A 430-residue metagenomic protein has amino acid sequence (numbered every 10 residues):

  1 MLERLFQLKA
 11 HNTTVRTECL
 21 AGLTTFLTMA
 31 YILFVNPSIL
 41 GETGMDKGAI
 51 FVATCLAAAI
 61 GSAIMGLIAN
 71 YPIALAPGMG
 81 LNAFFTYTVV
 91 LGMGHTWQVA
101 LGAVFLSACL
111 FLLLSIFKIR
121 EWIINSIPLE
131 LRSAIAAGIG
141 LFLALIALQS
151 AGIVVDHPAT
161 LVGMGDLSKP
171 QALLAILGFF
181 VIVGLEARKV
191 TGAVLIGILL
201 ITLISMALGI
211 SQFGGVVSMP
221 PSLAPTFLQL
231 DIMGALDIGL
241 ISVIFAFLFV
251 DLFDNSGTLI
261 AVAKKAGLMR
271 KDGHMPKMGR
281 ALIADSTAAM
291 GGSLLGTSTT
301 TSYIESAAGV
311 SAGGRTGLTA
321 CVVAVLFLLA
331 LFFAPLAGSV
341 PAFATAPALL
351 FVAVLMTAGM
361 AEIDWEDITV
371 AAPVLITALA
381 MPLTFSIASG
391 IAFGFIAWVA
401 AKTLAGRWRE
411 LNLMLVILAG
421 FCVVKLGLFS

Functional and structural regions predicted by a protein language model:
M1-A49, V162-M164, L195-G279, G420-V424: Helix-loop-helix hairpins and the membrane-proximal interhelical loops of multi-pass alpha-helical transport proteins
L2-N36, A57, G78-A136, K264-M360: Helix-loop-helix junctions within the multi-pass membrane cores of secondary transporters/permeases
C19, I39, I123, G192 (+3 more regions): Residue-level signature of catalytic and energy-coupling elements of molecular machines, predominantly ATP/GTP-dependent
L23-A30, I60-A63, L67, L148 (+3 more regions): Hydrophobic/aromatic residues within the transmembrane alpha-helices of Major Facilitator Superfamily
S38-I50, T88-V99, I238-I241, P341 (+1 more regions): Helix-coil boundary and interhelical linker segments in multi-pass alpha-helical membrane proteins
G44-A63: Loop-to-helix transition at the N-terminal end of transmembrane alpha-helices
A58-M79, L110: Juxtamembrane transmembrane-helix boundary signature
M93-A207, S211, C321-S430: Membrane-embedded alpha-helical modules
